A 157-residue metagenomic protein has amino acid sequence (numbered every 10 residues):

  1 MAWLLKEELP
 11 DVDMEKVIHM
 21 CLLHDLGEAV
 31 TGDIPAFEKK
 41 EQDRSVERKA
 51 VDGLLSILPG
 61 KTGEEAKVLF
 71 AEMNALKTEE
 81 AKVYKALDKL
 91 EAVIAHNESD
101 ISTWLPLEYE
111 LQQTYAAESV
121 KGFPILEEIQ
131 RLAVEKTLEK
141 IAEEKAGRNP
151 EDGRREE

Functional and structural regions predicted by a protein language model:
M1-E157: Alpha-helical, largely C-terminal catalytic domains that coordinate divalent metal ions via clustered Asp/Glu/His
